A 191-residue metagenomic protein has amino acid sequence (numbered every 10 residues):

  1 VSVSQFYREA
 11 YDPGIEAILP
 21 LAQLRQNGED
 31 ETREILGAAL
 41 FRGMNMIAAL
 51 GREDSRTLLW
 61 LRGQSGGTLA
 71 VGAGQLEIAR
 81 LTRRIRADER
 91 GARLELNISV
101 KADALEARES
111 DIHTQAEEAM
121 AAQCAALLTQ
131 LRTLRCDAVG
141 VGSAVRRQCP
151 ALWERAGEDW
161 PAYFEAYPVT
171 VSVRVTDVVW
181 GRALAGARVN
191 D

Functional and structural regions predicted by a protein language model:
V1-D191: Membrane-proximal alpha-helical signals and transmembrane carboxylates
